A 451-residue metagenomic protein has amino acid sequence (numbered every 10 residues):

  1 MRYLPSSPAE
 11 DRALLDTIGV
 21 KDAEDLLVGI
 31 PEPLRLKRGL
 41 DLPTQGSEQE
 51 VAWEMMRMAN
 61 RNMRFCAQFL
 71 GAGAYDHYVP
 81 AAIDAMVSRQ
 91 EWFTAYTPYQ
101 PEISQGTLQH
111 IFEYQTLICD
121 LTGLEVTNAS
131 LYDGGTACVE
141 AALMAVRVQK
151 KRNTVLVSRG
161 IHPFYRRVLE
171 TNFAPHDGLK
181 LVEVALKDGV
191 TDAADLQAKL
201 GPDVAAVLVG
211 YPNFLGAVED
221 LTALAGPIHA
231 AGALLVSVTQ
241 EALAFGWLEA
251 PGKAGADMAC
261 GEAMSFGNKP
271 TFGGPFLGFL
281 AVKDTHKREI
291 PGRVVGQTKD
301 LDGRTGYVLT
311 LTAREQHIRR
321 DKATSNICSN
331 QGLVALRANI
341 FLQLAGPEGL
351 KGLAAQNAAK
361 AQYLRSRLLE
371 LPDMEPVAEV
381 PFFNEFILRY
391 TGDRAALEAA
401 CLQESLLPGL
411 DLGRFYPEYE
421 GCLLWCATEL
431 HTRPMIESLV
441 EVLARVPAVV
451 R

Functional and structural regions predicted by a protein language model:
M1-E24, V28-K37: Compact, charge-rich alpha-helical regulatory domains located at protein termini
R2, G106, T136-R304, D373 (+6 more regions): Conserved PLP-enzyme active-site core in the AAT-like
V28, Q68-G71, D120, V126-L131 (+9 more regions): General beta-strand structural signal in soluble alpha/beta enzymes
E32-E113: N-terminal entrance/gating region of PLP-dependent enzymes' catalytic architecture
Q90-P101, C119-L124, K150-R152, P175-V182 (+4 more regions): Gly-rich Lys/Arg/Thr-decorated short loops/hinges at beta-loop-alpha junctions or inter-strand turns that position
Y99-T107, C119-V139: Short loop-beta-helix segment that forms the pyridoxal 5′-phosphate
F266-P372, P376-E379: Active-site C-terminal subdomain of aminotransferase-like
E348-S438: Conserved C-terminal alpha-helix-loop-beta "cap" of PLP-dependent enzymes that closes/shapes the active-site mouth
